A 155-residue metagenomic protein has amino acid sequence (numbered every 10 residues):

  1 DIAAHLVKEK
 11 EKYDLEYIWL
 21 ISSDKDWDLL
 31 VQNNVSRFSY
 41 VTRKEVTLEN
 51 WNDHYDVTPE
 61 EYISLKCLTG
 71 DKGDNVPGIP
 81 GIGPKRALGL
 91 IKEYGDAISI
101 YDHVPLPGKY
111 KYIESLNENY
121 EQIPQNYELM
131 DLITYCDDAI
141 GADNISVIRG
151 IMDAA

Functional and structural regions predicted by a protein language model:
D1-D143: Extended two-metal-dependent nuclease catalytic cores across DNA- and RNA-processing enzymes
I145-I151: Charged, low-complexity intrinsically disordered segments
D153-A155: Long, highly charged low-complexity segments enriched in Glu/Asp and Lys/Arg with interspersed Ser/Thr
